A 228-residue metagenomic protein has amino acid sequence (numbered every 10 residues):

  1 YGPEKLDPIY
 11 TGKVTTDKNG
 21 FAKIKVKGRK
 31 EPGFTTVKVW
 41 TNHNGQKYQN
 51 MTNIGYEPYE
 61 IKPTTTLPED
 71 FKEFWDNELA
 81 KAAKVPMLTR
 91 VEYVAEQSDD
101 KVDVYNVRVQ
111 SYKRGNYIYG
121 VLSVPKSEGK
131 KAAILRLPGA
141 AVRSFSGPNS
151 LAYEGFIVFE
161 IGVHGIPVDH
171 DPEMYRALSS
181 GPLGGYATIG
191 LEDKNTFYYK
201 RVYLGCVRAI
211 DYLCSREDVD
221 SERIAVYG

Functional and structural regions predicted by a protein language model:
Y1-P8, N44: Change "in extracellular beta-sheet-rich domains … of secreted and cell-surface proteins" to "in beta-sheet-rich domains
I9, E69, A80-G129: N-terminal cap/lid segment of alpha/beta-hydrolase-fold proteins
V14-G28: Glycine-centered loop-to-beta-strand initiation motif
K27-E31, P125: Short, surface-exposed loop/turn segments at beta-strand-coil junctions that are enriched for proline with nearby
P32-N44: Short, aromatic- and glycine-rich surface loops/edge beta-strands on solvent-exposed regions
G45-T65: Short beta-strand elements
R143-R216: Cap/lid segment of the alpha/beta-hydrolase catalytic domain
V219-G228: Alpha/beta-hydrolase fold nucleophile elbow
